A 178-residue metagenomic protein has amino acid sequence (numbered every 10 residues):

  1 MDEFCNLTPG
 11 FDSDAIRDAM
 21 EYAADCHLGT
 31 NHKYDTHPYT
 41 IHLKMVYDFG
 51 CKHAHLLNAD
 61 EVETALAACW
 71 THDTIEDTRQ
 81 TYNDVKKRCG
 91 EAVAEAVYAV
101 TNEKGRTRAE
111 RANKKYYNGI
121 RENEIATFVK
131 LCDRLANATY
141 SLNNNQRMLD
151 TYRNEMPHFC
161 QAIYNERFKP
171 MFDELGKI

Functional and structural regions predicted by a protein language model:
M1-I178: Active-site helical microenvironments for divalent-metal-assisted chemistry
